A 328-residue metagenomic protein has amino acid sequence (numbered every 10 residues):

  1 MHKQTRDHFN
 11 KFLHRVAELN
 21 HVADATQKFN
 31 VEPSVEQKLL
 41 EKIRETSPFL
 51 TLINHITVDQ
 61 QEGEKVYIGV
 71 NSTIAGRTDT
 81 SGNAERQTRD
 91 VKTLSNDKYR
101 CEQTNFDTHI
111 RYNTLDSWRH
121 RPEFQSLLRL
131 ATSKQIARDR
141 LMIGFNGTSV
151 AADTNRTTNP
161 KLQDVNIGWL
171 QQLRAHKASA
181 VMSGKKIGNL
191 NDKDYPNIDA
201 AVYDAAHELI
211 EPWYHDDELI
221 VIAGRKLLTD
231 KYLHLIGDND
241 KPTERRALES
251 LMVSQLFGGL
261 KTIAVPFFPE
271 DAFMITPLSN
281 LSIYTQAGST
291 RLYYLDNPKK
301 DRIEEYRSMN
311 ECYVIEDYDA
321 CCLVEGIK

Functional and structural regions predicted by a protein language model:
H2-S47, D164-K186, K193, L228-K328: Sequence/fold signature of self-assembling virion shell proteins
K3, D7, E18, L52 (+6 more regions): Signature of extracytoplasmic/envelope-associated structural regions
V16, I136, R140, A205-W213: Hydrophobic, Leu/Ile/Phe/Ala-enriched alpha-helical segments that form helix-helix packing faces
V22-V35, M142-T154, H215-I222, R245-L248: Short glycine-rich, low-complexity/disordered patches
T26-H109, K161-V165: Assembly/oligomerization interface modules of large self-assembling protein complexes
N105, Y112-A201: Alpha-helical scaffold segments that mediate packing/assembly in large oligomeric complexes
N191-D238: Ordered core of a single globular domain
